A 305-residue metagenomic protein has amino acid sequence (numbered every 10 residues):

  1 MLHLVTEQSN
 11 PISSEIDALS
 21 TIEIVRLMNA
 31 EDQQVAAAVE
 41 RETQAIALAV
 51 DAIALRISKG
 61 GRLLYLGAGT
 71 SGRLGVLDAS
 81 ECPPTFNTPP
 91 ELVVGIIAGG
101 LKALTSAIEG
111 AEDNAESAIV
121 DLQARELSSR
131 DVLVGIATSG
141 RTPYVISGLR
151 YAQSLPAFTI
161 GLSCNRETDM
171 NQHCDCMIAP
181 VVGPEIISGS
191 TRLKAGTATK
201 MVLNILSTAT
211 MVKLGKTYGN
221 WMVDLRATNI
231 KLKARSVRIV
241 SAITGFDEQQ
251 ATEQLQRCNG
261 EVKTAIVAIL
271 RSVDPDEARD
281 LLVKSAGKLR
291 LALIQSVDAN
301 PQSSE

Functional and structural regions predicted by a protein language model:
M1-A38: Cofactor-/ligand-binding subdomain signature composed of acidic, glycine-rich, tryptophan-containing flexible loops
T6, L27-V35, G95-S106, Y218 (+1 more regions): Gly-rich Lys/Arg/Thr-decorated short loops/hinges at beta-loop-alpha junctions or inter-strand turns that position
E31-R41, A107, V132-G135: Short, basic, glycine/proline-bearing loop/turn elements
R41-R56: A short, well-structured juxtamembrane/interface segment
R56-I57, A152: A generic structural signal for well-ordered alpha-helical segments
L64-V202, T208-L214: Glycine-rich phosphate-binding loops that contact phosphosugars or nucleotide phosphates
T210-E305: Short, amphipathic alpha-helical interaction segments embedded in low-complexity terminal/linker regions of eukaryotic
